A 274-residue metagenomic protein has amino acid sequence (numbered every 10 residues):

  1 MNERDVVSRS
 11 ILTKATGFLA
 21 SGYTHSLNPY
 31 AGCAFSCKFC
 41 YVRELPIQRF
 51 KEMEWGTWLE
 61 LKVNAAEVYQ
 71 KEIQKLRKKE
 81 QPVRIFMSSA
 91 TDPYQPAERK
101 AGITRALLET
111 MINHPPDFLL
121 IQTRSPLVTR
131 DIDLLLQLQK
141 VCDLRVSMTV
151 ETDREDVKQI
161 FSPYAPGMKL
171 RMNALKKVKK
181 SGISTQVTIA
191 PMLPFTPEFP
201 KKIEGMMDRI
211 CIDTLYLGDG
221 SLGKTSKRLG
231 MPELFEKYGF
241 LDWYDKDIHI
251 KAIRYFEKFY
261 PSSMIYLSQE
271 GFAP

Functional and structural regions predicted by a protein language model:
M1-A34, K38-R145, T152-D156, M168 (+1 more regions): Conserved Radical SAM active-site core
N2-V7, T13, L193-P274: Auxiliary Fe-S-binding modules of radical SAM enzymes
Y69, I103-L107, D131-L134, G167-A174 (+2 more regions): A general structural detector for well-ordered alpha-helical segments in enzyme core domains, enriched
R84-F86, F118-L120, D143-S147, S184-T188 (+2 more regions): Structural preference for beta-strand elements that scaffold enzyme active sites
A90-D92, R124-P126, T149-D153, A190-M192 (+2 more regions): Active-site beta-loop-alpha junctions enriched in small/polar residues
P96, A101, L134-M148, P197-C211 (+1 more regions): Short, electropositive alpha-helical surface patch
L136-K140, M172-G182, R254-P261: Surface-exposed amphipathic alpha-helices with a cationic face
Y164, A174-P197, D242: Conserved strand-turn element in the central/C-terminal portion of the radical SAM core barrel that lines
